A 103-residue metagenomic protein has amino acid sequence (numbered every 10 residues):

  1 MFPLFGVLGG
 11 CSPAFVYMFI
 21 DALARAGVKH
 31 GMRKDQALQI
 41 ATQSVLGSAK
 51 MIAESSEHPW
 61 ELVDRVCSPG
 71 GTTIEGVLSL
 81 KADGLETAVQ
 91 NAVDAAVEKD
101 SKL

Functional and structural regions predicted by a protein language model:
M1-L38: Anionic-ligand binding region
L38-L103: NAD(P)-dependent Rossmann-like dehydrogenase/reductase catalytic/cofactor-binding core
